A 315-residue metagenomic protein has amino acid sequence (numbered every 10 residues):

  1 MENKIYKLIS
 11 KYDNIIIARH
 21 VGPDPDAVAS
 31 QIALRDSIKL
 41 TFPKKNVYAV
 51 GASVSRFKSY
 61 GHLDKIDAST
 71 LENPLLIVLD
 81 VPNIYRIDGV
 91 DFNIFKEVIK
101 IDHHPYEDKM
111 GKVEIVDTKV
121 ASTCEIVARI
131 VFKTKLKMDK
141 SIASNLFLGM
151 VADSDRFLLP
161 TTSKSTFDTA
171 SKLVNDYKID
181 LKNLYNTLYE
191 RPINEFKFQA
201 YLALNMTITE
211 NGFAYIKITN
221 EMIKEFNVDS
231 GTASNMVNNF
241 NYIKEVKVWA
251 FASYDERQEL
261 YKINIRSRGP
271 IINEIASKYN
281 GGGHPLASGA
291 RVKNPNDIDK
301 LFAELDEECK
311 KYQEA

Functional and structural regions predicted by a protein language model:
M1-K4, L79-D80, I130-K133: Short, motif-level signal for alpha-helix interfacial/capping segments enriched in acidic residues and aromatics/proline
E2-V21, P25-K58, D67-L75, A152-A315: Hydrophobic helix-and-loop "lid/oligomerization" segment in the mid-to-C-terminal part of catalytic domains
A33-R35, N93-K96, V116-D117, D168: Glycine-rich, phosphate-binding/catalytic loops in enzymes
A49, V78, K100, I115-D117 (+1 more regions): Structural signal for conserved beta-strand scaffold positions within catalytic alpha/beta enzyme cores
S59-V113: Active-site cofactor/cluster-binding pocket
D67, D88-V90, E114-V116, L136-K137 (+2 more regions): A generic local secondary-structure boundary/capping motif
S69-T70, D91-N93, E107-D108, M138-K140 (+3 more regions): Solvent-exposed alpha-helices and their adjacent loops that cap or buttress functional pockets in soluble metabolic
H104-T169: Short alpha-helices
